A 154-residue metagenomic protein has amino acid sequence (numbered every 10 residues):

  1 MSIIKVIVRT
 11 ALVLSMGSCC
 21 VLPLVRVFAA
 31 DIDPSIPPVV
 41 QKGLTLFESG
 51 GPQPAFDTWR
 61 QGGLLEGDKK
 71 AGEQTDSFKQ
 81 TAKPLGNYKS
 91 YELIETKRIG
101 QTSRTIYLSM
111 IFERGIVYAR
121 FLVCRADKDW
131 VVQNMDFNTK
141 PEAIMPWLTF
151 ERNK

Functional and structural regions predicted by a protein language model:
M1-I7: N-terminal secretory signal peptides that target proteins for export/translocation
T10-P23: Bacterial N-terminal signal peptides
V21, V25-R26, N153-K154: Intrinsically disordered, low-complexity linkers and terminal tails enriched in Pro/Gly and often acidic or mixed-charge
L24-S49: Short, low-complexity N-terminal intrinsically disordered segments enriched in polar/charged residues
P37-Q41, Q53-S103: Short solvent-exposed beta->alpha transition segments
F47-G50, G62, D127: Residue-level signal for short amphipathic helical patches enriched in basic/charged and nearby hydrophobic residues
E48, P52, G115-V117: Amphipathic alpha-helical protein-protein interaction surfaces
K97-K154: Exposed beta-sheet edge and beta->alpha loop/turn motif
